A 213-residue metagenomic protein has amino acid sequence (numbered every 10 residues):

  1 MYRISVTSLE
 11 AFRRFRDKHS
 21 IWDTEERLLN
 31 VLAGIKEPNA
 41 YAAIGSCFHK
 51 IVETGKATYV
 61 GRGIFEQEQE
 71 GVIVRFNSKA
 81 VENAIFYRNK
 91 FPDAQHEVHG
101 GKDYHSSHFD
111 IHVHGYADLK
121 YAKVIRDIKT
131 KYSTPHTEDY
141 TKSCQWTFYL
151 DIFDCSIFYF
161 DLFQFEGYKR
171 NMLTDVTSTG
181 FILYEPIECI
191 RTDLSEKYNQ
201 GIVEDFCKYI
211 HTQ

Functional and structural regions predicted by a protein language model:
M1-A117: Metal-dependent nuclease catalytic cores that hydrolyze phosphodiester bonds in DNA/RNA, characterized by
E97-C207: Mg2+/Mn2+-dependent nuclease catalytic core
